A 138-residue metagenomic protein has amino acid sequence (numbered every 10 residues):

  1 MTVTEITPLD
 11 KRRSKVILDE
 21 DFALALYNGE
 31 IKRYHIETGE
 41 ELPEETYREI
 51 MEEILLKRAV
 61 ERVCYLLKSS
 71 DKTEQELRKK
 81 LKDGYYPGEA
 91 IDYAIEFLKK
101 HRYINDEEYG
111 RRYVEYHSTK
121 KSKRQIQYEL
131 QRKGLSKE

Functional and structural regions predicted by a protein language model:
M1-E138: An alpha-helical, amphipathic repeat domain used for nucleic-acid recognition, typified by the mTERF helical solenoid
